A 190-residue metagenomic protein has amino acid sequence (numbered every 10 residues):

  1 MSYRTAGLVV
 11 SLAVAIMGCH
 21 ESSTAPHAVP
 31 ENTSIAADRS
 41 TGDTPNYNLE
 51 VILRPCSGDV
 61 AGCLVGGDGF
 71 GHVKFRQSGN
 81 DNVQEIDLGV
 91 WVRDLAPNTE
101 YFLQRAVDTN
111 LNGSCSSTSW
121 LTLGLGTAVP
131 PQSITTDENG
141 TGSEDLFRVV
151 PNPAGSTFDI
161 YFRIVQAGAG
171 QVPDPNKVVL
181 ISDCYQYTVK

Functional and structural regions predicted by a protein language model:
M1-L8: Bacterial N-terminal signal peptides that target proteins for export
A15-G18: C-terminal motif of bacterial Sec signal peptides marking the signal peptidase cleavage site
S23-K190: N-terminal leader/targeting pre-sequences
